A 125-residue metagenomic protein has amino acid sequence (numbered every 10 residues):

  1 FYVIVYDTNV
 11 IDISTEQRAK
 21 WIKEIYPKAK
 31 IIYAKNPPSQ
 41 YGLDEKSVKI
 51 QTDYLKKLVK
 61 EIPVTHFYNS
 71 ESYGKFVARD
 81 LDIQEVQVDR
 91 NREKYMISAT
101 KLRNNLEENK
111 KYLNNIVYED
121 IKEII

Functional and structural regions predicted by a protein language model:
F1-I125: Nucleotidyltransferase catalytic core that binds NTPs
